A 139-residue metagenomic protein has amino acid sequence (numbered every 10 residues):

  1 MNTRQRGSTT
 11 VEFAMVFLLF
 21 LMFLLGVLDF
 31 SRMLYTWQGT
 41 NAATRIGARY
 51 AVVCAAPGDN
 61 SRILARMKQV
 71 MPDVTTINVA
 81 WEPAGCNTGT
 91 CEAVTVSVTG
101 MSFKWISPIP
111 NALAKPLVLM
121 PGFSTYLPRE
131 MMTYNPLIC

Functional and structural regions predicted by a protein language model:
M1-A65: Alpha-helical assembly-interface signal, strongest on the long, hydrophobic N-terminal helix that forms
R45-C139: Short, conserved structural patches
